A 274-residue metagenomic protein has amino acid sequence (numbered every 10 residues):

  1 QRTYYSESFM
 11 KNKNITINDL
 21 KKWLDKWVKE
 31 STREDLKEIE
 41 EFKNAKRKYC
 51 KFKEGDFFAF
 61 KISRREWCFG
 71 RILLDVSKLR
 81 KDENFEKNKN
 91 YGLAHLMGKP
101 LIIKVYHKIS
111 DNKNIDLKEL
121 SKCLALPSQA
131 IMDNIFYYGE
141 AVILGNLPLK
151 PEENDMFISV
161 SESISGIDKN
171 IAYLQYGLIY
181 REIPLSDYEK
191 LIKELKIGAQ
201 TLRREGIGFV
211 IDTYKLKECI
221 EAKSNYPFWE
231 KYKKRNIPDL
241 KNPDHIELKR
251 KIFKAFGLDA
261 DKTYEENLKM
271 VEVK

Functional and structural regions predicted by a protein language model:
Q1-T3, E7: N-terminal accessory interaction module
K11-Y106: Short N-terminal edge-element motif at the start of the domain
N12-N14, N18, N44, N84 (+10 more regions): Detector for Asparagine
G55-F58, S63, G70-R71, G139-L185: A broadly tuned "polar low-complexity/structure-edge" signature
K78-F157: Structured domain cores in non-transmembrane regions
S159-K274: A eukaryote-biased signal for long
